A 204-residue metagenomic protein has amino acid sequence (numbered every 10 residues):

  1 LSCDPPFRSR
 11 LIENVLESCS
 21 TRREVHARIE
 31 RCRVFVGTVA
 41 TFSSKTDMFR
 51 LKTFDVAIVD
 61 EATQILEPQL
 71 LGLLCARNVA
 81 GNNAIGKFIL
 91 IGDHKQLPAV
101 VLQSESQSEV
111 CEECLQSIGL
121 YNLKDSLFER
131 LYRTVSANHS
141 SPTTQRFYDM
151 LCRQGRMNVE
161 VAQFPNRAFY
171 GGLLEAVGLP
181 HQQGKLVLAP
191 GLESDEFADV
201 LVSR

Functional and structural regions predicted by a protein language model:
L1-D55, Q69: Conserved helicase NTPase catalytic core signature
H26, A40-F42, M48-R204: Conserved helicase motor core of SF1/SF2 NTP-dependent helicases
